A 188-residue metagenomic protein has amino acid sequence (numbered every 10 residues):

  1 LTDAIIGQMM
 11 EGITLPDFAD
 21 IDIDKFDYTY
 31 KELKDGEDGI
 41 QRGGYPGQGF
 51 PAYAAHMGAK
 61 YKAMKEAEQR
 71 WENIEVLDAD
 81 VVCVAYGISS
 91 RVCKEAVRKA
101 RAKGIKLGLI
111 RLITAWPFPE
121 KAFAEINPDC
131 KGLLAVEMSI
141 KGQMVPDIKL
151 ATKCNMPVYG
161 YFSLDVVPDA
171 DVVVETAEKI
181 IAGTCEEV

Functional and structural regions predicted by a protein language model:
L1-I21, G132, M138, E175-V188: Structural signature of the thiamine diphosphate
L1-N73: Conformationally flexible catalytic loops at phosphate/diphosphate-handling active centers
I5-I6, Y86-V92, W116, S139-Q143 (+1 more regions): Gly/Ser/Thr-rich loops at beta-strand to alpha-helix junctions that form or flank small-molecule/cofactor-binding
G7-L15, E95, A122, V145-I148 (+1 more regions): Short acidic, glycine/serine/threonine-rich loops at helix termini
T14-F18, E95-K106, A124-P128, K149-C154: Short, solvent-exposed amphipathic alpha-helical segments in soluble enzyme and RNA/protein-processing domains
R70-K106, I110, W116-A122: Redox- and metal-dependent alpha/beta enzyme cores, enriched for Fe-S-associated oxidoreductases and cofactor-handling
E137-V188: Peripheral docking tails and interdomain loops at the edges of cofactor- or intermediate-handling domains
